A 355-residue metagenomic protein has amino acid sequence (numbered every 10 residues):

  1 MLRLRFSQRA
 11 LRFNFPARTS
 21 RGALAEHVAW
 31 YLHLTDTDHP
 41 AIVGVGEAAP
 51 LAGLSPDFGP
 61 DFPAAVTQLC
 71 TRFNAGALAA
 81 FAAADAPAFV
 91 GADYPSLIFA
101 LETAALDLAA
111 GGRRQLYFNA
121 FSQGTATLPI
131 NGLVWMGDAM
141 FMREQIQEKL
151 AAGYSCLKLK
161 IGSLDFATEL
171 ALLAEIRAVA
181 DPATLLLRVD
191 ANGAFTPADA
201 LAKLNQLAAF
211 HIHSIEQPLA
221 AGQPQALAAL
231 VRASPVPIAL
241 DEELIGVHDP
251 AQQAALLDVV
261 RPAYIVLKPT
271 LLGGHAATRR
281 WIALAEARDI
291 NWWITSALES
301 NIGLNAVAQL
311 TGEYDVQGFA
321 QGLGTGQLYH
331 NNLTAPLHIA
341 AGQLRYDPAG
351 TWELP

Functional and structural regions predicted by a protein language model:
M1-L187, N192-A194, L201, N205-A208 (+1 more regions): N-terminal capping/lid subdomain adjacent to the active-site entrance of alpha/beta enzymes
R3-R5, P129, P237, N291 (+1 more regions): Conserved beta-strand segments of alpha/beta enzyme cores
S7-R9, L133, D241, T295 (+1 more regions): Conserved beta-strand termini and adjacent loop/short-helix elements that scaffold enzyme active sites in alpha/beta
R9-R12, M136, L244, L298 (+1 more regions): Short, solvent-exposed coil/turn elements at secondary-structure transition points
A48, Q217, L323: Active-site donor-binding loop signature of nucleotide-sugar glycosyltransferases
A109, T311-Y314: Generic structural signal for hydrophobic core residues of well-folded globular domains
L164-N305, Q309-T311, L328-I339: Catalytic core of soluble alpha/beta enzymes
D315-Q327: Short helix/strand-capping turn motifs
